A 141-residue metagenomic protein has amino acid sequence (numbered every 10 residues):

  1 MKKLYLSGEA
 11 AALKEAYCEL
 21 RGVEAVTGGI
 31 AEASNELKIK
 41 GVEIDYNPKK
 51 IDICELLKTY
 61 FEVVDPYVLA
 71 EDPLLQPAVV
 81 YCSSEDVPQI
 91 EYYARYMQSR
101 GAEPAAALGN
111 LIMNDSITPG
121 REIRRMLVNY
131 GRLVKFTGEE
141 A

Functional and structural regions predicted by a protein language model:
M1-A141: Flexible coil/turn and secondary-structure edge motifs
